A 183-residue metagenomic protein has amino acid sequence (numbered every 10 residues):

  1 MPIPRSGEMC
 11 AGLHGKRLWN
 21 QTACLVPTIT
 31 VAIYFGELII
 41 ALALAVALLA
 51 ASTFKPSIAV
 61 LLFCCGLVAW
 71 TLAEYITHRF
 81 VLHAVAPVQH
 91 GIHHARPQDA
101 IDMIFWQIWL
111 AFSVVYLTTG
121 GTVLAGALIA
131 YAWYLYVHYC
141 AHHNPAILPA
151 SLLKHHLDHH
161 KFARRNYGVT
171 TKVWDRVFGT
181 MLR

Functional and structural regions predicted by a protein language model:
M1-I129, I147, K161-R183: Non-catalytic, topology-defining segments of multipass membrane proteins
A73-H78, L135-H142: C-terminal TM-helix exit segments that contain a strictly Trp-centered aromatic cap at the helix terminus
I129, W133-Y134, A141-H142, L148-R165: Functionally important transmembrane alpha-helices
